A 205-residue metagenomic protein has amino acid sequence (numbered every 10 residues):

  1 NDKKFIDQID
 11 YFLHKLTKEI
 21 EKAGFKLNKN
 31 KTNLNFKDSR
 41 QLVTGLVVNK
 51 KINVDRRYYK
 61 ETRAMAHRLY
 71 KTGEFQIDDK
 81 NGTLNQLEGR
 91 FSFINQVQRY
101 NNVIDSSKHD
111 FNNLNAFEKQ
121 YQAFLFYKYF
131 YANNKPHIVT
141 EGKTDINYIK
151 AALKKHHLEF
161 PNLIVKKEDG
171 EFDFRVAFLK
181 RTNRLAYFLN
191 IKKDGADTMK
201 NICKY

Functional and structural regions predicted by a protein language model:
D2-D10, F188-K193: Short, flexible/disordered intra-domain loops and linkers
K4-Y121: Right-hand nucleic-acid polymerase module
F111-Y205: Acidic, divalent-metal-binding catalytic cores of TOPRIM and closely related two-metal-ion phosphodiester/pyrophosphate
